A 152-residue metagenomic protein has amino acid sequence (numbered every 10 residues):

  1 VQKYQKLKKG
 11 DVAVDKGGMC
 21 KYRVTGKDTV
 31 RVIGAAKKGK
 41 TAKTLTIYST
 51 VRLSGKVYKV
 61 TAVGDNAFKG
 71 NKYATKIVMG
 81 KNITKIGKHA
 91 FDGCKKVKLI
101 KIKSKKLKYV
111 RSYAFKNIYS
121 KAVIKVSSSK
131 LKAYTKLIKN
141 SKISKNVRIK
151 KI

Functional and structural regions predicted by a protein language model:
V1-R23, I33, G39, K142-I152: Intrinsically disordered, low-complexity repeat and linker tracts
G17, K69-N71, D92-G93, N117: Glycine/tyrosine- and acidic-biased, solvent-exposed loop/turn segments at the edges of beta-strands
G26-D28, K40-A62, K72-K85, C94-Y109 (+2 more regions): Structural signature of tandem-repeat unit edges
A35-K37, A67-F68: Acidic, Ser/Thr
K37, A90-D92: Homeobox/homeodomain signature
G64-N66, G87-A90, S112-A114: Consensus positions within tandem repeat domains that build extended binding/scaffold surfaces
Y113-N117, K136-S141: A structural signal for leucine-rich repeat
